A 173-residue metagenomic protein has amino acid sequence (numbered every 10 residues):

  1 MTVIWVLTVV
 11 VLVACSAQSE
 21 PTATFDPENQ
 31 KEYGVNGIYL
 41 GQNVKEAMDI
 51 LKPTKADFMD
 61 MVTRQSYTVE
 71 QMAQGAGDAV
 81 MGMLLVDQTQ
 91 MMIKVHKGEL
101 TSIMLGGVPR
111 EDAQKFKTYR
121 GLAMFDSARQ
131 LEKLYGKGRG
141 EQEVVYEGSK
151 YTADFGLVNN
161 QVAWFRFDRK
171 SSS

Functional and structural regions predicted by a protein language model:
M1-I4: Bacterial N-terminal signal peptides that target proteins for export
V11-A14: C-terminal motif of bacterial Sec signal peptides marking the signal peptidase cleavage site
S16-Q18: Bacterial signal peptide processing site
T24-E28, N43-E99, T118, L122-S173: A cross-family detector of function-defining hotspots
D26-Y33, L105-F116: Acidic/histidine-rich, surface-exposed loop or edge segments in extracytoplasmic proteins
E32-V35, A47: Long, hydrophobic N-terminal alpha-helical segment
G34-Q42: Glycine-rich loop/hinge motif
